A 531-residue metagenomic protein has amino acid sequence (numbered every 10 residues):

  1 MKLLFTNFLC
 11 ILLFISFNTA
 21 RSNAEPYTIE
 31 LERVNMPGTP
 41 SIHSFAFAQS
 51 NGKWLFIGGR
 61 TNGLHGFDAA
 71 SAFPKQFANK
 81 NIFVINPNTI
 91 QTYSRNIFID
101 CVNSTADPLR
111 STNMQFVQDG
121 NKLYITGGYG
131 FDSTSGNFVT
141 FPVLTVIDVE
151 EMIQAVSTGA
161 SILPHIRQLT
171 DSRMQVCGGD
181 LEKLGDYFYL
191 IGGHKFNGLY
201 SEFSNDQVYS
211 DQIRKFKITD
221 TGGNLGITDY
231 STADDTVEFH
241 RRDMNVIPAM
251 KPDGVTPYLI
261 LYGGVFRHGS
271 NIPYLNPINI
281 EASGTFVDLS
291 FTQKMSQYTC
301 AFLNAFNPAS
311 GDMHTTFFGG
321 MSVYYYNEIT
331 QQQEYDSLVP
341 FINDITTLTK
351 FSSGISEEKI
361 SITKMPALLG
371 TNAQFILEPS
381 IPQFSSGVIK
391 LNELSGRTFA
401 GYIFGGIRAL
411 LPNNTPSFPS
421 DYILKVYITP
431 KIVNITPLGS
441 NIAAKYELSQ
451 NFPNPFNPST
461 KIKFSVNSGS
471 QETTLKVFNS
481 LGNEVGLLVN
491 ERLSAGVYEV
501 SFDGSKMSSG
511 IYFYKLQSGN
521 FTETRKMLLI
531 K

Functional and structural regions predicted by a protein language model:
E25-N35, I90-T105, M152-S172, F216-V237 (+2 more regions): Blade-edge beta-strand/turn elements of extracellular beta-propeller and related beta-sheet repeat scaffolds
R33-K80: Beta-strand-rich domains and repeat architectures in extracellular enzymes and scaffolds, especially beta-propellers
H43-F47, R110-F116, C177-L181, R242-I247 (+2 more regions): Beta-propeller and closely related beta-sheet repeat lectin domains
S71-Q91, N137-A155, F203-G222, P273-T285 (+2 more regions): Beta-propeller blade signature
A72-G120, G130: Blade-loop segments of beta-propeller domains
A106-N113, G130-L184: Asp-box/WD-like beta-propeller blade repeats and closely related beta-sheet repeat scaffolds
M295-K390: Loop/turn-rich, solvent-exposed surfaces of beta-rich toroidal or solenoidal domains
G439-K531: C-terminal outer-membrane/trafficking sorting elements
